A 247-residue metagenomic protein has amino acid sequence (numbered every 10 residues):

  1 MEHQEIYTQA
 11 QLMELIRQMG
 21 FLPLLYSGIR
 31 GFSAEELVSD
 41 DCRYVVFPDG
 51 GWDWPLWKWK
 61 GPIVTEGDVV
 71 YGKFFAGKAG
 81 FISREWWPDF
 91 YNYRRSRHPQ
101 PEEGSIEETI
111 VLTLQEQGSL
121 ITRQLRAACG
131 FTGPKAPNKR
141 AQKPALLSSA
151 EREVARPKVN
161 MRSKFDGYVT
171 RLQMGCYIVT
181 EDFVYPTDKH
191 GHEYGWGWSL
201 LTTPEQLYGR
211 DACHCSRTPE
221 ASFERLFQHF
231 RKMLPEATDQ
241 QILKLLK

Functional and structural regions predicted by a protein language model:
M1-K247: Long, low-complexity intrinsically disordered regions
